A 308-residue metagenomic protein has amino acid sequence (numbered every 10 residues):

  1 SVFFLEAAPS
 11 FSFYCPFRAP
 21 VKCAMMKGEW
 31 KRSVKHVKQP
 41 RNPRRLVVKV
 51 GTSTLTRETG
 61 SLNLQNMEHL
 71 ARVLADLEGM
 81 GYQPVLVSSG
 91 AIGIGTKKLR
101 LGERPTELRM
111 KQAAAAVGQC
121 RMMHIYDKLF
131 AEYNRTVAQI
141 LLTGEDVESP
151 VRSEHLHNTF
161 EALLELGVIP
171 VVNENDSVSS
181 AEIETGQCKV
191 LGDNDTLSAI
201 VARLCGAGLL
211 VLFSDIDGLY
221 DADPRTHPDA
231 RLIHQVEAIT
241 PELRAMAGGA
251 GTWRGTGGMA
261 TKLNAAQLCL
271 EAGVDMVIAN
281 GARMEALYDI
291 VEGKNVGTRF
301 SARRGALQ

Functional and structural regions predicted by a protein language model:
S1, S10-S12, S33: Serine residues within intrinsically disordered or low-complexity segments
S1-E6, M26, R109, Q308: Accessible peptide chain termini
E6, F13-P16, V21-M25: Short, positively charged and aromatic/hydrophobic N-terminal segments
P9, F17, E78-G81: Generic low-complexity, intrinsically disordered sequence content enriched in small uncharged/hydrophobic residues
P9-S10, R57: N-terminal compositionally biased, intrinsically disordered segments and leader/signal-like regions
E29-T136, I140-Q308: C-terminal catalytic "cap/lid" subdomain
